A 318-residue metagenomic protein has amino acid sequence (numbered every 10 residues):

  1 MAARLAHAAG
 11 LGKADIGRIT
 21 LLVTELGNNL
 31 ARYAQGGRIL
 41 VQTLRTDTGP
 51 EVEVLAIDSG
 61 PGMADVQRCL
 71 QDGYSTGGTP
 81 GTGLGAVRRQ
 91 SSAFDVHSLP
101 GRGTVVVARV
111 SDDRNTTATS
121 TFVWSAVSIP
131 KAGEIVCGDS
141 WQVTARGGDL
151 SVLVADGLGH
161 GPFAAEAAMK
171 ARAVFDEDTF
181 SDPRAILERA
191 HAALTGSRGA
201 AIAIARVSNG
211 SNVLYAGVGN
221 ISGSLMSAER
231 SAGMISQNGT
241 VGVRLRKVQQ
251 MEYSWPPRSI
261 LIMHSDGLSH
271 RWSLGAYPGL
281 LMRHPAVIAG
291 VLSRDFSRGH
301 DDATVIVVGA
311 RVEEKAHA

Functional and structural regions predicted by a protein language model:
A3-T24: Conserved short strand/loop->alpha-helix "switch" segment adjacent to the catalytic nucleotide/phosphoryl-transfer site
A9-G12, T76-G77, G133, H160-G161: Short strand->helix junction
I19-Y33, F163: Histidine-centered phosphotransfer motif of kinases
G27-A118, A145-L153, V207-S208, S259-I262 (+1 more regions): Conserved beta-strand-loop-beta-strand hairpin that lines the nucleotide-binding pocket of ATP/GTP-utilizing enzymes
S98, R114-L153, G157-A164, A168-A318: Conserved subregion of the PPM/PP2C metallophosphatase catalytic domain
